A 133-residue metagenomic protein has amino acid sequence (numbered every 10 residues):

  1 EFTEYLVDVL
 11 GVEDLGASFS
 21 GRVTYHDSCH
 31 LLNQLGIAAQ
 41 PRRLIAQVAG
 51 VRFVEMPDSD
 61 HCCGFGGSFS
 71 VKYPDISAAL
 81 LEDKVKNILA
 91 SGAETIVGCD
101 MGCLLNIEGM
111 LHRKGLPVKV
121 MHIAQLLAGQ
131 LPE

Functional and structural regions predicted by a protein language model:
E1-E133: Iron-sulfur cluster-binding electron-transfer modules in prokaryotic oxidoreductases
